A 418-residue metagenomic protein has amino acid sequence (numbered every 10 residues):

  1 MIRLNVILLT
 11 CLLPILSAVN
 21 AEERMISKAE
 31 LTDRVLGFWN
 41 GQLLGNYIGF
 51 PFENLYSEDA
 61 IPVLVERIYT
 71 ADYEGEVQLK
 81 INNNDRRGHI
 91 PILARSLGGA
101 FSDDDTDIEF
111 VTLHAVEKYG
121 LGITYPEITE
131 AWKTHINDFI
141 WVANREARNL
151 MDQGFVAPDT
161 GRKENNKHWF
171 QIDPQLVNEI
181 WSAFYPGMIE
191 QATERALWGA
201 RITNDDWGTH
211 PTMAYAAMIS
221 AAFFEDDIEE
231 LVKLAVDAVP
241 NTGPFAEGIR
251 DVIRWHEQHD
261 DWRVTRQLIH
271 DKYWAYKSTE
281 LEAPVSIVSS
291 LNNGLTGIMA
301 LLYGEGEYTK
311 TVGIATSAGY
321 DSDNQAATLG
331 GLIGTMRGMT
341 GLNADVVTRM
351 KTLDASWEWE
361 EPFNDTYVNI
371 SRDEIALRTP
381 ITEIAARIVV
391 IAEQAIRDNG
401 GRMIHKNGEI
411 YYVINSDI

Functional and structural regions predicted by a protein language model:
N5-I15: Bacterial N-terminal signal peptides
I26, L150-W169, N178-I189, L197-T203 (+1 more regions): Accessory "access/gating" subregions that flank catalytic or transport cores
K28-G49: Mature N-terminal segment immediately following signal peptide/propeptide cleavage in secreted/periplasmic
V35-L36, V111, V156, T160-G161 (+12 more regions): Mature, well-folded catalytic/scaffold domains that follow N-terminal targeting or propeptide regions
N40, L97-D205, T209-M213, F224: Active-site cavity-forming subdomains of large catalytic enzyme subunits
L44, I48, L55-Y69, N204-W207 (+3 more regions): Catalytic phosphate/nucleotide-handling subdomain of diverse soluble enzymes
P51-L93, T106-I108, T129-E130, F139-I140: Active-site-surrounding "flap" and adjacent substrate/cofactor-binding loops of secreted or lumenal enzymes, prototyped
A246-I249, I253-A283, M339-I418: Acidic, carboxylate-rich catalytic segments that either coordinate divalent cations
